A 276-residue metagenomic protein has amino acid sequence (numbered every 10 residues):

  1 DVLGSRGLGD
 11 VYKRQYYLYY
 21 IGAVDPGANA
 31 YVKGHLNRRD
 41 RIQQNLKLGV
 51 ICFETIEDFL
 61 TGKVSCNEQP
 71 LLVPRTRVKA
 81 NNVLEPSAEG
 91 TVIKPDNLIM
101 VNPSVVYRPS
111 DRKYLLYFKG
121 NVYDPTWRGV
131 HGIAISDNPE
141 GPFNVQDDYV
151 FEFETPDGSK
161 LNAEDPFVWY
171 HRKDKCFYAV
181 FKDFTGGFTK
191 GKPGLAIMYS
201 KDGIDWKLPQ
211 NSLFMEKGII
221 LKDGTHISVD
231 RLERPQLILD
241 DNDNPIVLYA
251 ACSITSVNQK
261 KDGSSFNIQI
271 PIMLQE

Functional and structural regions predicted by a protein language model:
G4-E276: Carbohydrate-active catalytic/glycan-binding domains of CAZyme proteins, especially the secreted or lumenal ectodomains
